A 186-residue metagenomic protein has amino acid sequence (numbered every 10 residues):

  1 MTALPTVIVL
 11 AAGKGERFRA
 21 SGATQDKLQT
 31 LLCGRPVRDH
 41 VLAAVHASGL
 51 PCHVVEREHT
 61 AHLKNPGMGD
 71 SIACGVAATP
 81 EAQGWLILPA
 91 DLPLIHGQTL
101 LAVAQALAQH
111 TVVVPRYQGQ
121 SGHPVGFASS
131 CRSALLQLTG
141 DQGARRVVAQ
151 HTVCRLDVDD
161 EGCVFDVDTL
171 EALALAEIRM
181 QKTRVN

Functional and structural regions predicted by a protein language model:
T2-R57: N-terminal glycine-rich phosphate-binding loop and ensuing alpha1 helix
T2-V7, Q137-N186: Conserved alpha/beta core of the MobA/IspD/sugar-nucleotide pyrophosphorylase nucleotidyltransferase superfamily
L31, L94, G126, D166-V167: Short aromatic/basic micro-patch
L32, V55, P115, L156-V158 (+1 more regions): Hydrophobic residues at beta-strand termini and immediately following loops that shape nucleotide-binding pockets
C33, P80, A108, T139-G140 (+1 more regions): Short conserved AdoMet
V55-K64, G162: Short beta->alpha junction loops
H62-L136: Conserved beta-loop-beta/alpha segment of the NTase-like Rossmann-fold superfamily that binds/positions NTPs
